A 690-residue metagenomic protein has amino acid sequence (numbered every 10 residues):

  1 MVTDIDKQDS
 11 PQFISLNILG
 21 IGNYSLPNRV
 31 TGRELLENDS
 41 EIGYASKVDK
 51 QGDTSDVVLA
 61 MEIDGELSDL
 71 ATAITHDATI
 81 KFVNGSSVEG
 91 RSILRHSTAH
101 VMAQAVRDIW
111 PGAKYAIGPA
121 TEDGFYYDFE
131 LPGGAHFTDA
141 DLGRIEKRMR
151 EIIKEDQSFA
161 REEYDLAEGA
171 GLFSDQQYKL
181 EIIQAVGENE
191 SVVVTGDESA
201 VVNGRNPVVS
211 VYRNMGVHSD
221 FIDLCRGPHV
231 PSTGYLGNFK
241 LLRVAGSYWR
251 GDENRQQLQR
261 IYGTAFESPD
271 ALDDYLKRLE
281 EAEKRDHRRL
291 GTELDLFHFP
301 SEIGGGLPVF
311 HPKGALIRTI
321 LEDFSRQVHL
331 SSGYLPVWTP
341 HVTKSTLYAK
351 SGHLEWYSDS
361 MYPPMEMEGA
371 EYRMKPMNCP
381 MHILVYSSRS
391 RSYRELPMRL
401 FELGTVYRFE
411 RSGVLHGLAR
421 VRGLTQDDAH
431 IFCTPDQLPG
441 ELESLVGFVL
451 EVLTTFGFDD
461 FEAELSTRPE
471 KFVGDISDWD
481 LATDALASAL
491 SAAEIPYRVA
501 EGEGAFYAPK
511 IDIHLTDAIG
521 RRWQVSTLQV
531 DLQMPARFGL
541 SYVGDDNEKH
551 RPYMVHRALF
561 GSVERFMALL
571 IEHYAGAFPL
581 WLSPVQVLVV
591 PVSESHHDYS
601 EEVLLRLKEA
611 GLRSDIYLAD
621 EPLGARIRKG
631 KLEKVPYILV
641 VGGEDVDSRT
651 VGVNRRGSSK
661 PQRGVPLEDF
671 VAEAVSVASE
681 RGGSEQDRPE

Functional and structural regions predicted by a protein language model:
M1-K114, E122, D128-E690: NTP/phosphate- and nucleic-acid-binding module
I117: Conserved P-loop NTP-binding catalytic core
